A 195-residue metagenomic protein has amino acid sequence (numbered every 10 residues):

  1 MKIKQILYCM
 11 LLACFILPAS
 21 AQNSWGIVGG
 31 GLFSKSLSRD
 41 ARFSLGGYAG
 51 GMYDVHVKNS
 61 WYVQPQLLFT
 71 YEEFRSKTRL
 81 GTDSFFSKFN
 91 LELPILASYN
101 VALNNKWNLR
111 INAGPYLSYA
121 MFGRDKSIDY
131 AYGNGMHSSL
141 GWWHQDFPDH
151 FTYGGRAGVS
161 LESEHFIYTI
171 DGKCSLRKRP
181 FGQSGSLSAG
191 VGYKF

Functional and structural regions predicted by a protein language model:
M1-V28, V191-F195: Bacterial Sec-dependent N-terminal signal peptides
L7-M10, S24, V55, Q66-L68 (+2 more regions): Compositionally biased, intrinsically disordered low-complexity segments enriched in polar/proline residues
A21-V55, A113: Short glycine/proline- and aromatic-enriched beta-strand/turn motifs that initiate or cap beta-hairpins
G29-F33, F69-Y71, D171-C174: Generic short beta-strand segments
S36-D40, F74-T78, A120-K126, R179-G182: Outer-membrane beta-barrel proteins
L45-S76: N-terminal, post-signal-peptide region of Sec/Tat-exported proteins
G47, V55-W61, D83-P180, L187 (+1 more regions): Outer-membrane beta-barrel transmembrane domain signature
T70, F74-K88: Alpha-helical transmembrane segments and their immediate interhelical/interface regions in integral membrane proteins
